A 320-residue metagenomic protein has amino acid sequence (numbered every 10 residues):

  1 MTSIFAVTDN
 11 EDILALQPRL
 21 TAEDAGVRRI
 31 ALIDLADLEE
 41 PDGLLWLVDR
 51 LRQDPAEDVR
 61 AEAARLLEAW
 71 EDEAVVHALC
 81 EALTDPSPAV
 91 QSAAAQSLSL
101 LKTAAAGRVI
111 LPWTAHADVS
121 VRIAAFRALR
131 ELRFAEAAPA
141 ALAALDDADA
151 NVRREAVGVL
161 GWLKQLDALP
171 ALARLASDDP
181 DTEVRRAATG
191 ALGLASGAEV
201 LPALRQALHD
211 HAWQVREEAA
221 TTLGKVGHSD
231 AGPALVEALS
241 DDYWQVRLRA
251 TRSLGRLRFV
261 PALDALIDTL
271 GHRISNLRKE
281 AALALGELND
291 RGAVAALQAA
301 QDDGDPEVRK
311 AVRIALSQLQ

Functional and structural regions predicted by a protein language model:
V7-R19, E40-R52, D72-T84, T103-A115 (+6 more regions): Amphipathic alpha-helical scaffolding segments comprising HEAT/armadillo-like alpha-solenoid repeats
E23-D24, P55-A56, P86-S87, A117-D118 (+6 more regions): Short inter-helical turns and helix N-cap capping residues of alpha-solenoid HEAT/ARM repeat scaffolds
R29-D34, D49, E57-A69, A93-Q96: Non-membrane alpha-helical segments in proteins
D34, L66, S97-L100, A128-E131 (+7 more regions): Core register positions within helices of long alpha-helical scaffolds
P233, W244, L248-R252, R256 (+3 more regions): Alpha-helical adaptor scaffolds
N289-Q320: Leucine-rich solenoid repeat scaffolds
